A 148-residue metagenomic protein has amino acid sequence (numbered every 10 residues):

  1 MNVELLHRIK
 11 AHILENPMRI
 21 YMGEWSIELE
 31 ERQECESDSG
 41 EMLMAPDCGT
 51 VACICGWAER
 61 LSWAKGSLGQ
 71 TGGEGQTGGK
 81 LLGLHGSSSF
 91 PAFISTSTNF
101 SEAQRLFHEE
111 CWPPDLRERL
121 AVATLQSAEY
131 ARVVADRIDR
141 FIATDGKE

Functional and structural regions predicted by a protein language model:
M1-E148: Catalytic phosphate/metal-binding cores of nucleic-acid and nucleotide-processing enzymes, i.e., regions that mediate
